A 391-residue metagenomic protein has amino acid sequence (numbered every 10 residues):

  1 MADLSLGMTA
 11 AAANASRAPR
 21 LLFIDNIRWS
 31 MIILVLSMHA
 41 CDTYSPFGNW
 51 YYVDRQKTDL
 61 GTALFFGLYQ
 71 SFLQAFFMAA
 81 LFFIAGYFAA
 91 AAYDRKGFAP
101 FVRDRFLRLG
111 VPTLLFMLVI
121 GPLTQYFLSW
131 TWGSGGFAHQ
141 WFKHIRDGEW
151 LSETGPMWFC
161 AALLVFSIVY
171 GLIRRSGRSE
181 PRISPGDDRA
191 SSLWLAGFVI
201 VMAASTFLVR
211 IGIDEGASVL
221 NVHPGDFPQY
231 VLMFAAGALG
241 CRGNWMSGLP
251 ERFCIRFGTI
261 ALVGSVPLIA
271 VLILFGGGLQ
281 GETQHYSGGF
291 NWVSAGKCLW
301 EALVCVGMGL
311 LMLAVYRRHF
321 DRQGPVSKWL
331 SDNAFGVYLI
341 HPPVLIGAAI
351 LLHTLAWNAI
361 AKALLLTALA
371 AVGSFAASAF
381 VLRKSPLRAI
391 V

Functional and structural regions predicted by a protein language model:
A2-V391: Alpha-helical transmembrane segments and their immediate juxtamembrane cytosolic regions
